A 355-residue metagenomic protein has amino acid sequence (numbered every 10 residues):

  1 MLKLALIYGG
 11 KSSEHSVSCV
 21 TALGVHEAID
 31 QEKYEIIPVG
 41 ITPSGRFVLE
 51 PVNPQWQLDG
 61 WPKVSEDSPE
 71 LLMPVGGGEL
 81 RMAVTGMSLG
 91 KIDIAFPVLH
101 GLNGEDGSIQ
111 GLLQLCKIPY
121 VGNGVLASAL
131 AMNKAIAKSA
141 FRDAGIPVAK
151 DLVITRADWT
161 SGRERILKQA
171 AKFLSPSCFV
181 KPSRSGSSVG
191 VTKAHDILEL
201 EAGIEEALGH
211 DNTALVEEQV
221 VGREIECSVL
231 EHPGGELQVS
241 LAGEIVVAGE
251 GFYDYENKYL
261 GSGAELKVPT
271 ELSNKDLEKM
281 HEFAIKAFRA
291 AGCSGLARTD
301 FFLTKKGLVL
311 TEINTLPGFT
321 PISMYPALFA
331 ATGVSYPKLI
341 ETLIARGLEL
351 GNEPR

Functional and structural regions predicted by a protein language model:
M1-L126, L130-M132, I136, D143 (+2 more regions): ATP-binding N-terminal substructure of ATP-dependent carboxylate-amine bond-forming enzymes
L2, Y8-K11, R142, S273-R355: ATP-dependent carboxylate activation and anion-phosphoryl transfer catalytic cores that bind Mg-ATP to form
I36, P119-Y120, V148, C178 (+1 more regions): Hydrophobic beta-strand scaffold residues
T42-G45, E231-G235, L303-K306: Short acidic-glycine loop/turn motifs at beta-strand connectors
A140-V148, E206: Basic phosphate/pyrophosphate-binding loop/patch that engages nucleotide-derived ligands
F141-R142, A170-S188, N212-V221, I225: ATP-grasp fold ATP-binding core
T192-E282, L308-V309: Phosphate-binding site of ATP-dependent enzymes
